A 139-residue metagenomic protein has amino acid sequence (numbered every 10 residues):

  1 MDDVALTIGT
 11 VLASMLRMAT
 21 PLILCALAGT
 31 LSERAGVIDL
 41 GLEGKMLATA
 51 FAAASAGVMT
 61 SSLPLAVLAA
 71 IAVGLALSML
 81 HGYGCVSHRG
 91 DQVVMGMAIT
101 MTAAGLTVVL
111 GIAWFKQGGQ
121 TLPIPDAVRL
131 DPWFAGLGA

Functional and structural regions predicted by a protein language model:
M1-C25, I38, A52, M59-A66: Membrane-interfacial amphipathic/re-entrant helices at transmembrane-helix boundaries
L12-M15, I23, G44-A48, P64-A72 (+1 more regions): Hydrophobic alpha-helical transmembrane segments
A26-L31, F51-M59, M79-Y83: Alpha-helical transmembrane segments of multipass membrane proteins
L27, G36, L42-L47, F115 (+1 more regions): Short capping/connector residues at structural and topological boundaries
E33-T49, V86-I99: Short, non-helical or kinked segments that cap or interrupt transmembrane helices
S61-V108: Alpha-helical transmembrane segments within multi-pass membrane transporters and channels
A104-A139: Transmembrane helix-bundle core of multi-pass membrane transporters and related energy-transducing complexes
